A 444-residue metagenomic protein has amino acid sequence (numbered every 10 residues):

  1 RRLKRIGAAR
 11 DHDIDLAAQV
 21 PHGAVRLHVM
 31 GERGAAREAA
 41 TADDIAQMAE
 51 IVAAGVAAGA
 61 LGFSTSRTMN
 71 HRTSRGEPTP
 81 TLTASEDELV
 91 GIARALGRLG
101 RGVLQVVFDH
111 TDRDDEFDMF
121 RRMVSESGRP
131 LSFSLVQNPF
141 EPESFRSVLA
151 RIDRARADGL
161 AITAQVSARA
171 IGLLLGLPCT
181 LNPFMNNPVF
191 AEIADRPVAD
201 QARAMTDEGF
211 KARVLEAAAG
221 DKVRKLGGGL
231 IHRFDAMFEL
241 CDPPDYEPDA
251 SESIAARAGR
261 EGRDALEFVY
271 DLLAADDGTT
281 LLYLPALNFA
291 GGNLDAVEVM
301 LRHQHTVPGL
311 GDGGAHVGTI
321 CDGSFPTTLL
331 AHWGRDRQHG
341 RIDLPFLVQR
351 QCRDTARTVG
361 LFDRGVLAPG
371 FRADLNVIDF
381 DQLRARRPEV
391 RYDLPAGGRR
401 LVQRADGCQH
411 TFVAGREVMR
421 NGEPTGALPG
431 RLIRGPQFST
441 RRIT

Functional and structural regions predicted by a protein language model:
R1, R5-A9, I14-A35: Surface-exposed loop and adjacent secondary-structure segments within mature catalytic domains
L16, G59, Q165, G262 (+6 more regions): Divalent metal-coordination and catalytic microenvironments
Q19, G23-V29, A36-D44, M48-S74 (+3 more regions): Active-site neighborhoods of metal-dependent hydrolases
E267-L273, D343-C352, L367: Short, well-structured alpha-helical segments that form the helix of a local strand-helix-strand
Y283-G291, V297, D343-F346, A356-V390: Acidic, glycine-enriched loop/beta-strand segments at the rims of small-molecule binding/catalytic pockets
D295, V299-T306, G311, N376-R431: C-terminal cap of metal-dependent C-N hydrolases
L432-T444: Short, solvent-exposed cationic patches
